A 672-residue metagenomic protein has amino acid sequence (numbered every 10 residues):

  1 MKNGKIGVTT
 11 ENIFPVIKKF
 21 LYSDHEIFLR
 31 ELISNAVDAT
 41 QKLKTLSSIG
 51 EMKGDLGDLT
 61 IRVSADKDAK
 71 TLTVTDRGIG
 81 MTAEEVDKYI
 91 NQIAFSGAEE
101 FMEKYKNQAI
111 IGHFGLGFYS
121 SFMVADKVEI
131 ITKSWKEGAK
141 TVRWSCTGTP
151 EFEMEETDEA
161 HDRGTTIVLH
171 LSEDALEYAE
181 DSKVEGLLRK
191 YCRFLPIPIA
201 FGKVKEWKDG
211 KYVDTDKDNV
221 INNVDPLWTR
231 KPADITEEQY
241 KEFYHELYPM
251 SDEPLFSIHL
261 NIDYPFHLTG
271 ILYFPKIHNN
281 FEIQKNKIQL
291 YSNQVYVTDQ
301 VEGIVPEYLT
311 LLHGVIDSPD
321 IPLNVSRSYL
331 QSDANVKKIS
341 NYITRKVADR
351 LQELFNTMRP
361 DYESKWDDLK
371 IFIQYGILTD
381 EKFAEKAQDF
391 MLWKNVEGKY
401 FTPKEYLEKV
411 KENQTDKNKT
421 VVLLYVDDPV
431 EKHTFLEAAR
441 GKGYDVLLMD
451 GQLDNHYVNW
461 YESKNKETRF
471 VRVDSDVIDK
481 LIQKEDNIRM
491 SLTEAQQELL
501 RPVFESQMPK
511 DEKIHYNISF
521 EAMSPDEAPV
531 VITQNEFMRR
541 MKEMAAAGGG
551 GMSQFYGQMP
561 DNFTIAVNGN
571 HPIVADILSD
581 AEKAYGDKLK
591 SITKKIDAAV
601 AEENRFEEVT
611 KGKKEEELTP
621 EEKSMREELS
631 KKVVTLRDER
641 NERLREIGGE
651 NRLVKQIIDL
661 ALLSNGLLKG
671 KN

Functional and structural regions predicted by a protein language model:
M1-Y178, G186, R193, K417 (+2 more regions): GHKL (Bergerat-fold) ATPase N-terminal catalytic module, capturing the glycine-rich phosphate-binding loop and acidic
I110, V128-E151, S172-L176, S182-N672: GHKL/Bergerat-fold ATPase module in large chromosome/replication-associated machines
